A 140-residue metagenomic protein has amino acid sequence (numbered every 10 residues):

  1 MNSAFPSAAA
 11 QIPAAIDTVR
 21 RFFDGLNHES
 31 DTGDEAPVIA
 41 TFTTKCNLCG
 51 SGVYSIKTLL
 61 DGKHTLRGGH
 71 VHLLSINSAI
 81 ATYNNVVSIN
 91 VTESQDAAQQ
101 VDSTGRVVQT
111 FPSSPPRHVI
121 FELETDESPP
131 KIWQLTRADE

Functional and structural regions predicted by a protein language model:
M1-R67: Core segments of small alpha/beta cavity-forming domains
N2, N27, N47, N77 (+2 more regions): Detector for Asparagine
A15, V19, I76-S78, F121-E124: Generic alpha-helical hydrophobic packing signal
P37, K45, L74-S75, R117: Generic secondary-structure boundary signal with a strong preference for alpha-helix termini
T43, T58, I76-S78, V108-T110: Short, well-ordered helical secondary-structure segments
D61-A79: A short, amphipathic edge element
I80-E140: Exposed beta-sheet edge and beta->alpha loop/turn motif
